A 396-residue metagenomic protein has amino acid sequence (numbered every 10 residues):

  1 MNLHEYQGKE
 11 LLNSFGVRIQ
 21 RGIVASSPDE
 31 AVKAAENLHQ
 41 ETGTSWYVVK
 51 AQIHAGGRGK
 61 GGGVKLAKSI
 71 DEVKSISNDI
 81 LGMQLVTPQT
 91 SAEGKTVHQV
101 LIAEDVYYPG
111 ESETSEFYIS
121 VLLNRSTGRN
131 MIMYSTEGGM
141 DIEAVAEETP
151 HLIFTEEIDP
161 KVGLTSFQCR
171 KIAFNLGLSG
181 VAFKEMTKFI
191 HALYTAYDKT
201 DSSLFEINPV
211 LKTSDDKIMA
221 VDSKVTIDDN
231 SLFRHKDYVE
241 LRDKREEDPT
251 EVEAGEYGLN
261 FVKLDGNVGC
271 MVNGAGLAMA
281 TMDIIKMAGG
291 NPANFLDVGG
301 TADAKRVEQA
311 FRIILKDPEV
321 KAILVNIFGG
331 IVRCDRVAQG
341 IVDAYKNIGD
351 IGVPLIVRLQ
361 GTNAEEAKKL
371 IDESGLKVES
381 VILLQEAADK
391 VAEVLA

Functional and structural regions predicted by a protein language model:
M1-L101, D105-I207, L211-V325, D335-V337 (+2 more regions): ATP-dependent carboxylate/acyl-activation modules
F328-V332: Glycine-rich, proline-tolerant flexible connector loops at the mouths of alpha/beta enzymes
R333-G349: Amphipathic alpha-helical interaction surfaces in cytosolic regulatory modules
G352-Q360: Short internal beta-strands
